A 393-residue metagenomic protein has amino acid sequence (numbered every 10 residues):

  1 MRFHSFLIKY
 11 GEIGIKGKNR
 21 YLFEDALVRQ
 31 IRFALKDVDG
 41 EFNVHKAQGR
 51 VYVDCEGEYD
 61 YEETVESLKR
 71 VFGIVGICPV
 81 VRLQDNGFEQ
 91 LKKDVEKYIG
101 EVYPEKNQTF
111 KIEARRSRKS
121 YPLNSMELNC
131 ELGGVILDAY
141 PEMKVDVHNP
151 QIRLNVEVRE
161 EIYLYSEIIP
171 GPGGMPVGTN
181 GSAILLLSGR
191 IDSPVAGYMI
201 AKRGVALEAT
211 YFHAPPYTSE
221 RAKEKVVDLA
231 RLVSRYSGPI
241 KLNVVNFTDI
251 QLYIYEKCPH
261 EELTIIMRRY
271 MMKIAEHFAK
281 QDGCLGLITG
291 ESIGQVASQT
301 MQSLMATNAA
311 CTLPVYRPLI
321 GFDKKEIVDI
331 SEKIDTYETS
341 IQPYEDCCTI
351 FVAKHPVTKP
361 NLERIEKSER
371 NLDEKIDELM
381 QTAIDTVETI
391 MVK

Functional and structural regions predicted by a protein language model:
M1-I184, P194-K241, D249, Q281 (+4 more regions): RNA-binding accessory domains that recognize and position tRNA/RNA substrates
G134-I136, G174-N180, F247, Q251-L252 (+2 more regions): Active-site adenylate/phosphate-handling loop in enzymes that bind or generate adenylated species
L185, A209-Y211, V244, T289 (+1 more regions): Structural beta-sheet core signal
R190: Conserved G/P- and acidic residue-centered "switch" motifs that form tight phosphate/ATP-binding loops in soluble
Q295, P343-F351: Small/polar glycine-rich anion-binding or flexible loop at a beta-alpha turn
D335-P343: A short alpha-helix-loop-beta-strand transition element characteristic of N-terminal alpha/beta dinucleotide-binding
